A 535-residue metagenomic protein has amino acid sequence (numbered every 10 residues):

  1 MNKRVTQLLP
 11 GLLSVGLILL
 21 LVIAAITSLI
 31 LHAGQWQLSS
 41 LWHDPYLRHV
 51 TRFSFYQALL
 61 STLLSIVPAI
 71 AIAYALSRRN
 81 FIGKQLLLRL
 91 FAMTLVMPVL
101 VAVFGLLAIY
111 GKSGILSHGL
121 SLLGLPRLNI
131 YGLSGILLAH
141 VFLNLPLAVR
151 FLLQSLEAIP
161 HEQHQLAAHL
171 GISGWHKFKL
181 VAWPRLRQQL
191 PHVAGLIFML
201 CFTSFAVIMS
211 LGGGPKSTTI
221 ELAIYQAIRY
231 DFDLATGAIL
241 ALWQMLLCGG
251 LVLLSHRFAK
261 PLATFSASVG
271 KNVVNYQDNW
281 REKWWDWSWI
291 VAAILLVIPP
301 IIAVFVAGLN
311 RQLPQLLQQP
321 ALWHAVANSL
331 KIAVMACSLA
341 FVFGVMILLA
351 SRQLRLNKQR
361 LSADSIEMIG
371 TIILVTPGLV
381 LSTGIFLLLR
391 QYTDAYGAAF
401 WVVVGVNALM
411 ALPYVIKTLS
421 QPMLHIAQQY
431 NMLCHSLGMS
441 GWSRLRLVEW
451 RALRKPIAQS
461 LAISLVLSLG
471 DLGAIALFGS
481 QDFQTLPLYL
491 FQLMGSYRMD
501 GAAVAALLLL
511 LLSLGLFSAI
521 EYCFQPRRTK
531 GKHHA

Functional and structural regions predicted by a protein language model:
R4-W36, P45-E157, R185-S210, I239-H256 (+6 more regions): Membrane-water interface segments at the C-terminal ends of transmembrane alpha-helices in multi-pass inner-membrane
Q37-H43, Q312-L317: A short amphipathic helical element positioned immediately N-terminal to and/or at the very start of a transmembrane
S40, L88, S121, H161-H169 (+10 more regions): Short amphipathic alpha-helical coupling elements at transmembrane boundaries
L47, Q163, I172, F205 (+6 more regions): Membrane-helix interface/capping residues of multi-pass secondary transporters
A108, A206-F232, L472-M499, K532-A535: Glycine-rich helix-loop "coupling/hinge" segments at transmembrane-helix boundaries in multipass transporters
L170-I172, P184, L437-M439, R451: Glycine/proline-centered hinge or cleavage motifs at structural transition points of membrane proteins
F258-A292: Flexible interhelical linker loops that connect adjacent transmembrane helices in multi-pass membrane transporters
A263-N275, L356-N357, C523-A535: Short cytosolic juxtamembrane segments of multi-pass membrane proteins
